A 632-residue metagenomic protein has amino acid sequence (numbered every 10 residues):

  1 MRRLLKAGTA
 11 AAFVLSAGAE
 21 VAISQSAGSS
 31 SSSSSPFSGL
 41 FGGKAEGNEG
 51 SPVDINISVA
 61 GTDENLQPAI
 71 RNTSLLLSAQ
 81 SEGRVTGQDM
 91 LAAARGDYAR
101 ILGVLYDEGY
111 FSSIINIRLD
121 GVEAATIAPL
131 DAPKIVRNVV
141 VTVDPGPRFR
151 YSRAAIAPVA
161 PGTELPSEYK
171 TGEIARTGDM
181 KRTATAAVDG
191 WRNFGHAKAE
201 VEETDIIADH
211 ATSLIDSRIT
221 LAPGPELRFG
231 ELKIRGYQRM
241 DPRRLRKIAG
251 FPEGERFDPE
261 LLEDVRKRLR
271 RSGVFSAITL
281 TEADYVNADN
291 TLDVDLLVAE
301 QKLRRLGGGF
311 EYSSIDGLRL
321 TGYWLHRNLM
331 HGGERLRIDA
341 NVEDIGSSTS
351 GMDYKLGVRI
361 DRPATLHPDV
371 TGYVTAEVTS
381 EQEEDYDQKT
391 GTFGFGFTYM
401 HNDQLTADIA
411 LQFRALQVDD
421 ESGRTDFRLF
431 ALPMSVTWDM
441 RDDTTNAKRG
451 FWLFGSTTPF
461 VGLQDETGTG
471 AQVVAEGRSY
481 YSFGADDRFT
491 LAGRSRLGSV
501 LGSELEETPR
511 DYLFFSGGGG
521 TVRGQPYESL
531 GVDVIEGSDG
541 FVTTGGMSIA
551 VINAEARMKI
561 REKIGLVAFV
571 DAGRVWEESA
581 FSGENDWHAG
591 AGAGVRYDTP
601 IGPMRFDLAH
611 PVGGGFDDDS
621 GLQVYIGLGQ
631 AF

Functional and structural regions predicted by a protein language model:
M1-G8: Bacterial N-terminal signal peptides that target proteins for export
G8-S16: Bacterial N-terminal signal peptides
A19-S24: Sec/Tat signal peptide C-region and signal peptidase I cleavage site
Q25-N65, S78-S314, L318, R337-Y354 (+2 more regions): Periplasmic polypeptide-binding modules associated with outer-membrane biogenesis and secretion
P161-E164, D258-F454, R523-G524, L530-I535 (+5 more regions): Gram-negative/organellar outer-membrane beta-barrel architecture
R271, R304-R305, E311-S313, A415-T425 (+4 more regions): C-terminal outer-membrane beta-barrel translocator/porin domains of Gram-negative envelope proteins and their
N341, L566-W576, E584-W587, V612: Active/binding-pocket-proximal capping segment
